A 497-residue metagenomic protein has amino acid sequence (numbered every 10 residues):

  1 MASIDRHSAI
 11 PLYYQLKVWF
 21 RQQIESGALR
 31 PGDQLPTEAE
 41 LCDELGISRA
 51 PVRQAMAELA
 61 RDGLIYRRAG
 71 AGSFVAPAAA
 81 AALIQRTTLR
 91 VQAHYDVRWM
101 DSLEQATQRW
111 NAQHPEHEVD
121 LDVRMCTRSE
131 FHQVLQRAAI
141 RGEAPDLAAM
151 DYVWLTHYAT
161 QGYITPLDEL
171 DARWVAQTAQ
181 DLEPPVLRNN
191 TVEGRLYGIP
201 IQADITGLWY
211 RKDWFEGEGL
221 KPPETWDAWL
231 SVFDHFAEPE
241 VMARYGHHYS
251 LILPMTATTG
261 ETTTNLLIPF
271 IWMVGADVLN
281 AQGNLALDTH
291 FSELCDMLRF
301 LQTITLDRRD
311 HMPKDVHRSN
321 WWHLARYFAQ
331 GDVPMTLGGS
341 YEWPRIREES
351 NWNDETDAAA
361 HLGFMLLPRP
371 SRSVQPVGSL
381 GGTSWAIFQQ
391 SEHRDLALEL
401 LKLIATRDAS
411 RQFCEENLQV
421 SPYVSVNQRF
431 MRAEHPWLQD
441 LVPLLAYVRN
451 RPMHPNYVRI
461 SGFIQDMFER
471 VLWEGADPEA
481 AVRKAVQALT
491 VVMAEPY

Functional and structural regions predicted by a protein language model:
M1-E44: Extreme N-terminal segment that seeds HTH/winged-HTH DNA-binding domains in transcriptional regulators
E116-D181, G217-K221, R326-Y327, P334-M335 (+1 more regions): Extracytoplasmic "Venus flytrap"/periplasmic binding protein-like
V153-I205, G246, T263, H361-L366 (+1 more regions): Hinge/lid segment of periplasmic solute-binding proteins
Y197-I201, L230-A286: Extracytoplasmic/periplasmic solute-binding protein
E216, A446-Y497: Conserved C-terminal helix/tail region of periplasmic/extracytoplasmic solute-binding proteins
F233-H235, Q282-V316, L367: Glycine-centered hinge/linker elements that transmit conformational signals in sensory and ligand-binding systems
D307-R309, E348-L418: Extracytoplasmic/periplasmic substrate-recognition and gating elements
A359, M365, C414-F463, R470: Long, aromatic- and glycine/proline-rich binding clefts that accommodate carbohydrate-like moieties
